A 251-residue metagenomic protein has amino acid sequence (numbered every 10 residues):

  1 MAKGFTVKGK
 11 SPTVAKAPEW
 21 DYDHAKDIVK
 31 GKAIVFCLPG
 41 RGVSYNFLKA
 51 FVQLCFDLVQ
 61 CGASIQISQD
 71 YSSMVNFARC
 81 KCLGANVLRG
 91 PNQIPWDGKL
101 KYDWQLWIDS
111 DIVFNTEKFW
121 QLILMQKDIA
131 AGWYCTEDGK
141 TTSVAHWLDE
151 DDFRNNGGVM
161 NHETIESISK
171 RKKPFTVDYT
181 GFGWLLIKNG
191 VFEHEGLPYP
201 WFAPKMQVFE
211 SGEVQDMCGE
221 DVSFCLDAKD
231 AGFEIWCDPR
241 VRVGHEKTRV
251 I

Functional and structural regions predicted by a protein language model:
A2-S73, F77: N-proximal low-complexity "stem/linker" segments adjacent to membrane-targeting elements
A2-Y22, D27-A33, H194-I251: C-terminal catalytic/acceptor-binding lobe
V59, I123, K229: Anion (oxyanion) recognition and catalysis
S64, D111, D128, E234: Residue-level detector of anion-binding/catalytic polar loops
V75-G98, L226: Short, conserved alpha-helix that lines the donor NDP-sugar binding/gating region of sugar-transfer enzymes
L83, N115-Q207: Conserved catalytic core of nucleotide-sugar-dependent glycosyltransferases
P91-V113: Short beta-strand-to-loop acidic/aromatic patch adjacent to the donor-nucleotide binding site
L100-Y102, K127, F233: Short, high-confidence coil segments that cap the C-terminus of an alpha-helix and link into the following beta-strand
